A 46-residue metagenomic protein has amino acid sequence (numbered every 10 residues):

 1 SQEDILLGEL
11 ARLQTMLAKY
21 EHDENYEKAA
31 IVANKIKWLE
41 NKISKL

Functional and structural regions predicted by a protein language model:
Q2-M16: Short amphipathic alpha-helical heptad-repeat segments
L13, E24-N25: Flexible coil/linker segments and helix-coil junctions enriched in charged and small residues
Y26-K37: Short, charged, amphipathic alpha-helical segments
W38-L46: Amphipathic alpha-helical coiled-coil segments
